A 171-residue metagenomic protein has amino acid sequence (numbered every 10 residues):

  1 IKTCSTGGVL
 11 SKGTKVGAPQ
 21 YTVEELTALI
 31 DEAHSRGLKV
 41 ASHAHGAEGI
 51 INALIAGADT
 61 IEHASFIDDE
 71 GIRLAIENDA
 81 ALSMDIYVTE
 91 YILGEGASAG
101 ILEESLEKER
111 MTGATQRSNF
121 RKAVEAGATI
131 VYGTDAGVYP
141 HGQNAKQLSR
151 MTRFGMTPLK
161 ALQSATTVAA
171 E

Functional and structural regions predicted by a protein language model:
I1-S5, V9-L82, S98-A99, E109-I130: Histidine/acidic residue-rich metal-binding segments in metalloenzymes
L10, Y91, E171: Flexible, glycine-rich phosphate/dinucleotide-binding loops and adjacent beta-alpha linkers at cofactor/substrate
S35, K39, G100-E104, T112-E171: His/Asp/Glu-enriched, well-ordered alpha-helical/loop segment that forms or immediately abuts the divalent-metal
D68-D69, T89-I92: Short gly/pro/ser/thr-enriched loop/turn and capping motifs at secondary-structure boundaries
I86-T89, A136-V138: Short glycine-enriched loops at secondary-structure junctions
I92-G100: Short, flexible, mixed-charge acidic loops at enzyme active sites
